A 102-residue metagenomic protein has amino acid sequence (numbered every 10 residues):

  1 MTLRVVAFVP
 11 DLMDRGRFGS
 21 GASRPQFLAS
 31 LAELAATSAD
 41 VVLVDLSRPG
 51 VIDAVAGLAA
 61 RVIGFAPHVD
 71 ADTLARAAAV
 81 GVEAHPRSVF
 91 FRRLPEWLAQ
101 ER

Functional and structural regions predicted by a protein language model:
M1-A32: Short, charged N-terminal beta->alpha structural module
P10-D14, A29-E33, L46-G50, H68-A71: Short, polar loop motifs at secondary-structure junctions
G16, A75, R92: Alpha-helical elements of the RecA-like P-loop NTPase motor core of helicases
P25-S30, R61-F65, E83-R87: Short hydrophobic/aromatic-enriched beta-strand-loop microsegments
A39-D45: Active-site beta3 strand of CheY-like receiver
S47-V80: Mid-chain, well-packed structural core segment of small domains
V80-P95: Output/docking surface of receiver
E96-R102: A charged, well-structured terminal subsegment
